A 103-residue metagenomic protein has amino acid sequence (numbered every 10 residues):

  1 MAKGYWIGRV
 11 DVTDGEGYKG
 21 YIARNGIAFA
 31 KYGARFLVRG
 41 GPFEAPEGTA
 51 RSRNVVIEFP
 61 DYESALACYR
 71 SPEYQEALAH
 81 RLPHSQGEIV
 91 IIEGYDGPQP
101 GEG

Functional and structural regions predicted by a protein language model:
M1-R53, P60-R70, E93-G103: Short S/T/G/P-rich N-terminal loop/turn motif that feeds into the first structured element of a domain
R53-V55, G87-E88: Generic beta-strand structural signal
Q75-I91: C-terminal structural segments of small proteins and small subunits
